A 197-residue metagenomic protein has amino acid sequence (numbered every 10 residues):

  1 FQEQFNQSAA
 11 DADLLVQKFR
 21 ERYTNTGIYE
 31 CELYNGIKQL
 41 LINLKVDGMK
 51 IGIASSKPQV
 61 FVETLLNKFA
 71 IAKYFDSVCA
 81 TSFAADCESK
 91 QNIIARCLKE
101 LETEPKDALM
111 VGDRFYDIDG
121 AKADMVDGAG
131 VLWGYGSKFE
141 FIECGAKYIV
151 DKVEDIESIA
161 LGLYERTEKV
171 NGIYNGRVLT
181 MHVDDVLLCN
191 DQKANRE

Functional and structural regions predicted by a protein language model:
F1-N25, N35-K38, I42-N43: A metal-dependent, Asp-based hydrolase signature
S8, I71-D76, E104, K147: Conserved H-loop
N25-I53, Q59-E63, N67, Q91: Short, acidic loop-to-helix structural element flanking the phosphoryl-transfer center in phosphate-processing enzymes
V46-M49, L101-D107, L163: Glycine-rich phosphate-binding loop signature in dinucleotide/nucleotide-binding domains
A72-D86: A short, structured active-site edge motif that brings together acidic residues
E88-G120: Conserved Lys-Pro-Asp/Glu-containing loop-to-beta segment of HAD-superfamily phosphomonoesterases, centered on
L109-D151: Acidic, Mg2+-coordinating phosphoryl-transfer loop and its flanking beta/alpha structural elements, shared across
V170-R196: Acidic, metal-coordinating catalytic segment for phosphate/diphosphate chemistry, firing primarily on the Nudix
